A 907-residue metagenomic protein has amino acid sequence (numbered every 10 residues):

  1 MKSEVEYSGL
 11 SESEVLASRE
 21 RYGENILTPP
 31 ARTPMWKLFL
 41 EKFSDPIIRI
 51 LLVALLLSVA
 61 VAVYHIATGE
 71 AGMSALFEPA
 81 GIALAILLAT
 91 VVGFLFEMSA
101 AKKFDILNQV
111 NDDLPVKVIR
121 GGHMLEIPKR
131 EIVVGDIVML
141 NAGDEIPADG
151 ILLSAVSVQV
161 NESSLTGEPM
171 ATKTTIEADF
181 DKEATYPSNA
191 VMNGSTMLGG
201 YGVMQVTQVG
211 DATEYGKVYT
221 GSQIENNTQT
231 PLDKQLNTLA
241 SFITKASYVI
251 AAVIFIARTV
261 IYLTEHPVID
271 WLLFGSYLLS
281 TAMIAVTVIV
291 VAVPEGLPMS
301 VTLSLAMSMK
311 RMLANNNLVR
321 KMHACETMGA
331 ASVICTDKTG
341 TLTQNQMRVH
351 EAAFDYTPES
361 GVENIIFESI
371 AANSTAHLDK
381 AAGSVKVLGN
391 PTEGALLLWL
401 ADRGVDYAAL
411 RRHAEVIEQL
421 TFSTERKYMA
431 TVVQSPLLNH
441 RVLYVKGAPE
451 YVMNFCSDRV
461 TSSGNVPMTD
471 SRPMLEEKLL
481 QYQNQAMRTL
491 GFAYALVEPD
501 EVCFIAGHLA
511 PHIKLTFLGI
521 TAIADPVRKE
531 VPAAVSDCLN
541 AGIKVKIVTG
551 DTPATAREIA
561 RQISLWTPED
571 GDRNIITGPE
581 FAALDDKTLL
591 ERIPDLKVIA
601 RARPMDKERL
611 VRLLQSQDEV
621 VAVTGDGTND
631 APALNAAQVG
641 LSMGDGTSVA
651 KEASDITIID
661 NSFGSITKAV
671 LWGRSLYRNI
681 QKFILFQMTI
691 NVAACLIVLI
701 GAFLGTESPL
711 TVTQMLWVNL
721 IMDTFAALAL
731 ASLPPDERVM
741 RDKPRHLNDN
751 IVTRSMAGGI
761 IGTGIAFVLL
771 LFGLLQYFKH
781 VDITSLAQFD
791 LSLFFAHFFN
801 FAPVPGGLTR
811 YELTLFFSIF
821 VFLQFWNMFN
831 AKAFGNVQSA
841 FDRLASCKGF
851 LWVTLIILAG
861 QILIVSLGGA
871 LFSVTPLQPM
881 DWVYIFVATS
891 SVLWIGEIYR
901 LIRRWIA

Functional and structural regions predicted by a protein language model:
M1-P744, D749-T753, I765, F817 (+1 more regions): Conserved cytosolic headpiece of P-type ATPases
A67-G69, G759-L774: Alpha-helical transmembrane segments of multi-pass integral membrane proteins
G69, P267-Y277, V781-G806, P876: Membrane-interfacial helical/loop segments at transmembrane boundaries in membrane proteins
T259-P267, F772-L793, S866-G869: Membrane-helix interface motif
M722, Y811-F829: Generic alpha-helical transmembrane segments
G773, Y777, V781, T809-E812 (+1 more regions): C-terminal substrate-binding/catalytic lobe of Rossmann-fold NAD(P)-dependent dehydrogenases
F801-Y811, D881-V883: Membrane-interface segments at transmembrane helix junctions and kinks in multi-pass inner-membrane proteins
